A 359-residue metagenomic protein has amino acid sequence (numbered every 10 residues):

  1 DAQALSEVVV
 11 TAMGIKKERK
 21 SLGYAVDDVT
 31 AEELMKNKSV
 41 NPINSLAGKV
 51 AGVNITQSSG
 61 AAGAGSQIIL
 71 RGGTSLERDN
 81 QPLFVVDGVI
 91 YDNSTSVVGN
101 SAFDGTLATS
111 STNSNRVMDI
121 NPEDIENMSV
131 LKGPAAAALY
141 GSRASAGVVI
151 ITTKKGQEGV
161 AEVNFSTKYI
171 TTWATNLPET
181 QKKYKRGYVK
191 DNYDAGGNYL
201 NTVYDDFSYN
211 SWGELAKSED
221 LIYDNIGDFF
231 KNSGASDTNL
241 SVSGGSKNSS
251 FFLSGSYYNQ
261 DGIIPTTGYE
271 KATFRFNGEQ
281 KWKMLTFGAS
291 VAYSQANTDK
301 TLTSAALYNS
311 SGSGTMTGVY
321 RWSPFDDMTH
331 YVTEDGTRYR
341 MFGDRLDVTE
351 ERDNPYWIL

Functional and structural regions predicted by a protein language model:
D1-A4, I151-G156: Conserved "repeat-terminator" motif of extracellular CCP/Sushi domains
D1-M35, I43: Short, acidic, small-residue-rich periplasmic hinge/interaction motif at the N-terminus of Gram-negative outer-membrane
A25-G48, T56-G60, I68-S75, V86 (+2 more regions): Short, polar/charged loop or turn motifs at beta-strand boundaries
K38, S142-S145: Extracytoplasmic assembly/pore-lining segments of large envelope/extracellular complexes
L46, V53, G88, M128 (+1 more regions): Non-catalytic regulatory/gating segments with a bias toward low-complexity or hydrophobic composition
K49, A61-S66, L76-P82, Y91-V117 (+4 more regions): Residues embedded in well-ordered regular secondary structure
I120-A136, A235-Y308: Surface-exposed extracellular loop regions of Gram-negative outer-membrane beta-barrel proteins
